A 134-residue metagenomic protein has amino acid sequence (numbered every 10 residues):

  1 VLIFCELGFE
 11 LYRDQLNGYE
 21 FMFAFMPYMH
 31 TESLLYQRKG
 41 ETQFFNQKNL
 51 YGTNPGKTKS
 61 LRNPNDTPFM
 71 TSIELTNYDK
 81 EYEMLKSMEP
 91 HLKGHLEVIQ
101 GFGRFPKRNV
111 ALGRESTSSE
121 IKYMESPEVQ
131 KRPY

Functional and structural regions predicted by a protein language model:
L2-Y134: Intrinsically disordered, low-complexity activation-like regions
